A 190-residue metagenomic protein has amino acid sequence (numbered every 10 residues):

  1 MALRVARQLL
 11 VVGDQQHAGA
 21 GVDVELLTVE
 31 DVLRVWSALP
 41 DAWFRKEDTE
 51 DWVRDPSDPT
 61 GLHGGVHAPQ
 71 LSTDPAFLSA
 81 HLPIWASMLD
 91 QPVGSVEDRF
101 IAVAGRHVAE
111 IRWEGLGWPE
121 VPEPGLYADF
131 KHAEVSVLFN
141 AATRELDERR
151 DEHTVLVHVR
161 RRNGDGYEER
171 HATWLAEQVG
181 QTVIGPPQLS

Functional and structural regions predicted by a protein language model:
M1-L156, R160-S190: Structured alpha/beta or helical-core interaction and ligand-binding surfaces enriched in interleaved
